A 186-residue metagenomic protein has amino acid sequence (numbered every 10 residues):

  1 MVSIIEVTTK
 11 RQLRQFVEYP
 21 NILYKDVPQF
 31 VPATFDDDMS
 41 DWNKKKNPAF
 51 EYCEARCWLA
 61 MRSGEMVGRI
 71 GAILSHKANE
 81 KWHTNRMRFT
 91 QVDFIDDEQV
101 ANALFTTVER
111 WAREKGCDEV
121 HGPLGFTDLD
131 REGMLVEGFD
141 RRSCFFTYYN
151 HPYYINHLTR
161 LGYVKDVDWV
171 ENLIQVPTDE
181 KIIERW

Functional and structural regions predicted by a protein language model:
M1-K45, W169: Short amphipathic alpha-helix that is part of the acyltransferase structural core
D41, L135-G138, K181-I183: Short low-complexity, flexible loop/linker segments enriched in glycine and/or proline with clustered acidic
N43-L59: A short helix-loop-beta-strand connector motif used in the catalytic cores of GNAT acetyltransferases and, in some
A55, R86, E119, W169-E171: Extracellular structured ligand-interaction cores
A55-I70, T159-L161, K165-D168: Conserved beta-hairpin
N79-V164: Acyl-donor binding region in acyl/amide transferases
Y148-W186: Acyltransferase donor/substrate-recognition loop-hinge adjacent to the catalytic core
